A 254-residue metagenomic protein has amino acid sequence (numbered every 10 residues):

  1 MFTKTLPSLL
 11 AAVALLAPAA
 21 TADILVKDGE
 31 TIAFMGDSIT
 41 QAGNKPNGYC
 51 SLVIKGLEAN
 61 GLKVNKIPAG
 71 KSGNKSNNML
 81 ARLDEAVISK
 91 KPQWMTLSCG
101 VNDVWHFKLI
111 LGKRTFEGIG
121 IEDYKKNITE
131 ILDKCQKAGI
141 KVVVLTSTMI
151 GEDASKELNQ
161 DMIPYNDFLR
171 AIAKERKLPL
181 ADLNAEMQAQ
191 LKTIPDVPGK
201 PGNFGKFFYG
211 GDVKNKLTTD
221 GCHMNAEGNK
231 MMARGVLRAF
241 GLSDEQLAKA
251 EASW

Functional and structural regions predicted by a protein language model:
M1-T5: Positively charged n-region of N-terminal signal peptides that target proteins for export
P7-A17: Bacterial N-terminal signal peptides
P18-A22: Sec/Tat signal peptide C-region and signal peptidase I cleavage site
V26-D28, S51-N65, N74-W254: Alpha-helical cap/lid subdomain in secreted, periplasmic, or secretory-pathway luminal O-acyl-processing enzymes
E30-K45, K75, V104: Catalytic nucleophile-elbow at a beta strand-turn-alpha helix junction centered on a G-D-S/GDSL motif, marking
F34-G36, P68, S98: Active-site neighborhood of phospho(di)ester-bond hydrolases with catalytic His/Asp-centered motifs
